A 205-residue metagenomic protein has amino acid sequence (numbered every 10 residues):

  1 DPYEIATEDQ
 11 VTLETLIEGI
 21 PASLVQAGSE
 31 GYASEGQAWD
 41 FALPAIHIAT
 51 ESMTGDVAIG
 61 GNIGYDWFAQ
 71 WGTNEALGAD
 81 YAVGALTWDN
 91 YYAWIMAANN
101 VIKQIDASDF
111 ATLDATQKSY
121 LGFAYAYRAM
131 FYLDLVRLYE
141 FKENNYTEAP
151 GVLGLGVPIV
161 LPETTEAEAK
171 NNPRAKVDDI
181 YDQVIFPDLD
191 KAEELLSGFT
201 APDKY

Functional and structural regions predicted by a protein language model:
D1-H47: Membrane-proximal, proline-rich intrinsically disordered regions
E4-T7, V11, D40, Y139-L153 (+1 more regions): Short, surface-exposed recognition loops and adjoining beta-strand edges that mediate ligand/DNA contacts, enriched
F41-H47, Y120, Y127, G151: Acidic helix-start/capping segments at beta-turn-to-alpha-helix junctions
P44-A69: N-terminal capping/interface segment
G61-E140, A175-D179, K191-D203: Conserved, well-structured interaction surfaces
L138-Q183: Short coil/linker segments at helix-helix boundaries
